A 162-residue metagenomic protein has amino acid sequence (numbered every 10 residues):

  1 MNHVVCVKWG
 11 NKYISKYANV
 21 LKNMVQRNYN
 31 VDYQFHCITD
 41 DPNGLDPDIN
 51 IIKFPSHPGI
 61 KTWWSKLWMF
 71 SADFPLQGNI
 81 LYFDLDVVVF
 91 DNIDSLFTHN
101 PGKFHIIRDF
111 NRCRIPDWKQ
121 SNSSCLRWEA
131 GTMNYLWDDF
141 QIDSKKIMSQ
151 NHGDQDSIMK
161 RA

Functional and structural regions predicted by a protein language model:
M1-G59, P75-L76, A130: N-terminal anchoring/stem segment of glycosyltransferases
Y17-A18, N92-I93, D154: Residues at alpha-helix caps and immediate loop-helix transition turns in enzyme cores, especially N- and C-cap
F35, F70, D86, L126 (+1 more regions): A residue-level signal for conserved active-site and pocket-lining positions in enzyme catalytic cores
N43-D46, I51-K53, W64-W118, W128: GT-A fold catalytic core of metal-dependent nucleotide-sugar glycosyltransferases, centered on the diacidic
W63, L67, S123, N151-D156: Conserved glycosyltransferase catalytic-site signature
N92-D94, P116-D117, S123, L136-Q141: A short secondary-structure junction signal
N122-S124, G131: Structural motif of enzymes handling amino- and sulfur-group chemistry
E129-A162: Catalytic core and acceptor-binding pocket of nucleotide-sugar-dependent glycosyltransferases
